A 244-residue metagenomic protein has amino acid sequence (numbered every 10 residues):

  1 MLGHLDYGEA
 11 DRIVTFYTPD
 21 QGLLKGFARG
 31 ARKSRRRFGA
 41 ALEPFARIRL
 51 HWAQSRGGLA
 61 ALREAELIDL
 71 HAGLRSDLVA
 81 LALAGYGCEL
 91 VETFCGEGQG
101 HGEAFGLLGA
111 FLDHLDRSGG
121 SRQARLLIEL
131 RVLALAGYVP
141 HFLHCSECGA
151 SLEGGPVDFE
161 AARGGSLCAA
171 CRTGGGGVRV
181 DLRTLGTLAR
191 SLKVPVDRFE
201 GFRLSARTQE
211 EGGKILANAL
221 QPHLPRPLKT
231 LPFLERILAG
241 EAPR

Functional and structural regions predicted by a protein language model:
M1-R244: Non-catalytic alpha-helical scaffolds and adjoining flexible linkers that form interface surfaces for assembly
